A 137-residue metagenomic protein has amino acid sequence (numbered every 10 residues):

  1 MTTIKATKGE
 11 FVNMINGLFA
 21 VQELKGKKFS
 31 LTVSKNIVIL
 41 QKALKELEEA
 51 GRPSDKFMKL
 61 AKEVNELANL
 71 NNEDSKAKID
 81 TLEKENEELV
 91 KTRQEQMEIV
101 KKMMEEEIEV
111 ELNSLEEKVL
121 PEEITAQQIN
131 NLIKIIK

Functional and structural regions predicted by a protein language model:
T2-K137: A composition-driven surface/loop motif
